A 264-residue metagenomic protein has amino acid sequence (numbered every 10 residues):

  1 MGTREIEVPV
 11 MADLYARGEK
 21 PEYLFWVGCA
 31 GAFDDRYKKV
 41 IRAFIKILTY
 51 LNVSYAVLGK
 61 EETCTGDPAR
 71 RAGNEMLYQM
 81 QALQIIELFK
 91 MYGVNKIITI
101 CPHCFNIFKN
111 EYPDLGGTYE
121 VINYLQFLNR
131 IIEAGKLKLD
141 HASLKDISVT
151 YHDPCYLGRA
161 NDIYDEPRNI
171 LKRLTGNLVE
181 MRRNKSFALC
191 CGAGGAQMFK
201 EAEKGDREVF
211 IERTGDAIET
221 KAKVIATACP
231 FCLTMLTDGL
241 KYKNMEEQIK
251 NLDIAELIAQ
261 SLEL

Functional and structural regions predicted by a protein language model:
M1-I100, F105-Y112: Iron-sulfur-cluster electron-transfer modules
V27-A32, E61-A72, I98-I107, H152-A160 (+2 more regions): Local cysteine-cluster metal-coordination motifs and their immediate loop/turn environment, predominantly Fe-S cluster
F33-K39, I131, C155-R173: Active-site glycine- and acidic-residue-rich loops that bind and position anionic ligands or nucleotide-like cofactors
R42-S54, Y164-N177: Short helix-loop-beta junction
M76-Q81, L137-D153, M198-E208: A polyampholytic, Gly/Pro-enriched intrinsically disordered region
L115-S143, R183-S186, N244-L264: Short, flexible loop segments at boundaries between secondary-structure elements
V121-F127, E133, K145-N161, L174-N177: Catalytic cores of enzyme domains
K204-K223: A short, acidic, amphipathic alpha-helical segment used as a generic capping/interface helix at domain edges
